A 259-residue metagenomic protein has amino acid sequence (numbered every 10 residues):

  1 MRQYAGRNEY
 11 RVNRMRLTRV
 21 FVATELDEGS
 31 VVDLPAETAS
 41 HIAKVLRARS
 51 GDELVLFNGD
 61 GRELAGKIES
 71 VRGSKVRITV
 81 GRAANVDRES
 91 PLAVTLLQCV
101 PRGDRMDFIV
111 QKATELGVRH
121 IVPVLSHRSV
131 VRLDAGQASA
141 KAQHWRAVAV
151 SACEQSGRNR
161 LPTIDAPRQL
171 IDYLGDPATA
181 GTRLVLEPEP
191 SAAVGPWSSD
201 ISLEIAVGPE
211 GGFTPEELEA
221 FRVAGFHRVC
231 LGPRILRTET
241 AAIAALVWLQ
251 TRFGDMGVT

Functional and structural regions predicted by a protein language model:
M1-N85, G136: N-terminal positively charged helical leader segments and presequences
V32-L34, P91-T95, I201-E204, V223-L231: Glycine/charged-rich beta-loop-alpha catalytic/anionic-binding loops adjacent to active sites
R49, E63, G73-K75, E89-A93 (+2 more regions): Short connector loops at helix/strand junctions that flank enzyme active sites, especially segments positioning acidic
G81, D87-L184: RNA substrate-binding interface of SAM-dependent RNA methyltransferases
P177-L218, F226-C230: Active-site/ligand-binding-proximal alpha/beta "capping" segment
P215-T259: Structured adenosyl-cofactor binding patch, chiefly the S-adenosyl-L-methionine
